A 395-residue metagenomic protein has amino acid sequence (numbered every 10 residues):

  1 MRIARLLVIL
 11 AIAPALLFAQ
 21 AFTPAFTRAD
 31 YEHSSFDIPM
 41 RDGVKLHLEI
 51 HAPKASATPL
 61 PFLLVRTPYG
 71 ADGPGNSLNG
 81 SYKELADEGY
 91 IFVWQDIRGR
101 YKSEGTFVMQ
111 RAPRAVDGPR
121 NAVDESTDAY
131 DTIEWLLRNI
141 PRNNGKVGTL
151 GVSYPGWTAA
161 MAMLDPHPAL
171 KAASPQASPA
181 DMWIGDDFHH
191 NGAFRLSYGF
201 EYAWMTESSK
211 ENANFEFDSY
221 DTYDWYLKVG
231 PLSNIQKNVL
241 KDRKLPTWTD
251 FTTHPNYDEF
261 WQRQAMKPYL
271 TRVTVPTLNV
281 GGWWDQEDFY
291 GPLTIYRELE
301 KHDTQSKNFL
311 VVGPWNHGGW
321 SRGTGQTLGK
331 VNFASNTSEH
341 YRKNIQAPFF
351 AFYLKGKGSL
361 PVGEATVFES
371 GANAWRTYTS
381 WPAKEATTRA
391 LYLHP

Functional and structural regions predicted by a protein language model:
L7-F18: Bacterial N-terminal signal peptides
Q20-V44, P168-K171, D187, E211 (+4 more regions): Alpha/beta-hydrolase-fold serine-hydrolase catalytic core, especially in secreted/extracellular enzymes
R41-K54: A short loop-to-beta-strand scaffold at the N-terminal edge of the catalytic core in hydrolase folds
A55-N139, F188, R322-F333: Cap/lid segment of the alpha/beta-hydrolase catalytic domain
N79, D87, M109-A122, S126 (+1 more regions): Accessory cap/linker subdomain of secreted extracellular hydrolases
P141-S153: Alpha/beta-hydrolase fold nucleophile elbow
T149-G151, Q176, V280: Short beta-strand immediately N-terminal to the catalytic nucleophile in serine-hydrolase-like folds
G151-M161: Glycine-rich nucleophile elbow surrounding the catalytic serine of serine-hydrolase chemistry
